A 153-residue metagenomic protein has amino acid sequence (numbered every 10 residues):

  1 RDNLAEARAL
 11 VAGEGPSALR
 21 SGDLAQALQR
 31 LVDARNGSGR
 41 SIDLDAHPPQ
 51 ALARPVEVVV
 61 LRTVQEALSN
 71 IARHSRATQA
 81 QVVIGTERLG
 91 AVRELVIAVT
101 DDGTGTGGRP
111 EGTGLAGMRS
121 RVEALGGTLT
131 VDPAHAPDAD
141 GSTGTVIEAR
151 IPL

Functional and structural regions predicted by a protein language model:
R1-G13: Conserved DHp (HisKA) dimerization/phosphotransfer helix of two-component histidine kinases, i.e., the long coiled-coil
R8, S17-V58, V64, L68 (+2 more regions): Helix-loop-beta hinge of the Bergerat
G15, G39, S75-A80, G107 (+1 more regions): A short, flexible helix-to-loop-to-beta junction within the catalytic ATP-binding CA
L31, G107-H135, S142-R150: ATP phosphate-binding glycine-rich loop and adjacent ATP-lid/helix-beta elements within ATP-binding kinase/ATPase
R40-H47, V96, T128-D132: Conserved transmitter core of two-component histidine kinases
V56, R93-I97, T143-T145: Short beta-strand element(s) in the Bergerat
Q79-V92, V96-T100: Short beta-strand/loop element within the Bergerat-fold HATPase_c
T104: Glycine-rich G1-box
